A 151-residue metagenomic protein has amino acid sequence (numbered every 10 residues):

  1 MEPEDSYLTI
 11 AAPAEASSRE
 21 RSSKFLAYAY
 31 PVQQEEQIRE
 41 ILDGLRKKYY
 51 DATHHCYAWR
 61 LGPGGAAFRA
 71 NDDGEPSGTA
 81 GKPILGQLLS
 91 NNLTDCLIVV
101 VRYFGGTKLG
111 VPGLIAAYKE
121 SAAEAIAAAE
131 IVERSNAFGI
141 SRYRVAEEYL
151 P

Functional and structural regions predicted by a protein language model:
M1-T79: C-terminal regulatory domains involved in ligand/effector binding and gene-expression control
A14-S17, L85-L88, A129-I131: Short beta-strand/turn micro-motifs at beta-sheet edges
S23, A52, N92-T94, S135: Short flexible coil/turn linkers enriched for glycine and charged/polar residues that connect secondary-structure
Y28, H55-Y57, D95-I98, I140-R142: Structural motif
R39-D43, L85, K119, A123: Predominant activation on well-ordered alpha-helical scaffold segments within soluble catalytic domains
K48, N91, A125-A128: Change "in soluble alpha/beta enzymes" to "in soluble alpha/beta proteins
F68, P76-V111: Ordered, amphipathic secondary-structure segments that act as subunit-interaction surfaces in large macromolecular
L97-V101, T107-P151: Glycine- and Gly-Pro-enriched alpha-helical subdomains that act as flexible, kink-prone "lid/hinge" or packing modules
